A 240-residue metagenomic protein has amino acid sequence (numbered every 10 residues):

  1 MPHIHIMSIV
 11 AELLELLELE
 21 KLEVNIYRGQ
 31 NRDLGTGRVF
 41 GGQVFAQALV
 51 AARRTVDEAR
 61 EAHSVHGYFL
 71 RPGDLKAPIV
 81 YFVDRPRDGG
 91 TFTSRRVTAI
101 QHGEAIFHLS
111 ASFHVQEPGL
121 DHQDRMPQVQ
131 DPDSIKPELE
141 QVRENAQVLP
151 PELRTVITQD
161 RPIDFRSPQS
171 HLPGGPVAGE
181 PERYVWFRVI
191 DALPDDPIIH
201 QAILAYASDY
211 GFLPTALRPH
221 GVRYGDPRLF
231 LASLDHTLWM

Functional and structural regions predicted by a protein language model:
H3-M240: Terminal targeting signals and extreme-terminal segments of soluble enzymes
